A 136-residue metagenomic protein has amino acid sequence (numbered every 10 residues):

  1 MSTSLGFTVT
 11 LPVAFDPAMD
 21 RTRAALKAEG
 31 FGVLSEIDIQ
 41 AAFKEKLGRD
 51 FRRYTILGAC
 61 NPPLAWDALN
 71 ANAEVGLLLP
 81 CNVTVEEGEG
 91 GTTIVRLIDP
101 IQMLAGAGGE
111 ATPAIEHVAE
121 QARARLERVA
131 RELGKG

Functional and structural regions predicted by a protein language model:
M1-E29: Terminal, regulation- and interaction-focused segments at domain boundaries
T3-L5, R53, L79, G91: A generic structural signal for well-ordered coil/turn residues at beta-strand boundaries that shape enzyme active-site
R23, Q40-A41, E127: Short glycine-/small-residue-rich flexible loop motifs, especially phosphate/cofactor-binding loops
A25, G32, V95-R96: Early exported N-terminus immediately downstream of N-terminal targeting peptides
A28, E45-K46, R128, E132: Residues at alpha-helix termini
G32, D38-N82: Compact, glycine-rich, soluble single-domain proteins
N82-T112: Beta-strand/loop substructures that line and gate deep hydrophobic ligand-binding cavities in soluble
A105-G136: Well-ordered alpha/beta subsegment
